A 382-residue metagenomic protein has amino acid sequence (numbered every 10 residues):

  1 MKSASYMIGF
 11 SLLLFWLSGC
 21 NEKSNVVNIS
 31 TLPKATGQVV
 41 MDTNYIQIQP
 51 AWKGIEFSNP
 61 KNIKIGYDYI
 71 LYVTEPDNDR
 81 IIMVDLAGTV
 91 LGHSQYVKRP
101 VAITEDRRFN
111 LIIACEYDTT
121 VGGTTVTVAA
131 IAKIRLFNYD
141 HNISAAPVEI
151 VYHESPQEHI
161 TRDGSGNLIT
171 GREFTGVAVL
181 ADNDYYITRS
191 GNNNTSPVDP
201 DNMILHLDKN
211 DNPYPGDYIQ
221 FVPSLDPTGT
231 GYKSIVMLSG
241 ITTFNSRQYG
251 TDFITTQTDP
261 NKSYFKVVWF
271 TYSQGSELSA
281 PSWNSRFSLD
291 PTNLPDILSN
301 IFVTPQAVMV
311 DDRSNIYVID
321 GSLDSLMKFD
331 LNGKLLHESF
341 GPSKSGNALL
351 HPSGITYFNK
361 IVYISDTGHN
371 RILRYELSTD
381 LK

Functional and structural regions predicted by a protein language model:
W16-G19: C-terminal motif of bacterial Sec signal peptides marking the signal peptidase cleavage site
V27-P60, P291-T292: A short helix->beta-strand "capping" segment at the edge of beta-propeller domains
Q49-D79: Beta-strand-rich domains and repeat architectures in extracellular enzymes and scaffolds, especially beta-propellers
I55-G66, V97-D106, I160-L180, D226-Y249 (+2 more regions): Beta-rich, blade/repeat-based domains predominating in secreted/periplasmic proteins but also intracellular
I70-Y72, N110-I113, D184-T188, Y249-T255 (+2 more regions): Conserved beta-propeller blade signature
N78-R80, Y117-G123, G191-S196, T258-S263 (+2 more regions): Short glycine/acidic-enriched loop and turn motifs that connect beta-strands
V84-T89, R135-H141, D208-N212, T271-S276 (+2 more regions): Short loop/turn segments that connect beta-strands within beta-propeller blades
L349-K382: Blade-level signature of beta-propeller repeat domains, shared across WD40, Kelch, NHL, RCC1 and BNR/Asp-box propellers
